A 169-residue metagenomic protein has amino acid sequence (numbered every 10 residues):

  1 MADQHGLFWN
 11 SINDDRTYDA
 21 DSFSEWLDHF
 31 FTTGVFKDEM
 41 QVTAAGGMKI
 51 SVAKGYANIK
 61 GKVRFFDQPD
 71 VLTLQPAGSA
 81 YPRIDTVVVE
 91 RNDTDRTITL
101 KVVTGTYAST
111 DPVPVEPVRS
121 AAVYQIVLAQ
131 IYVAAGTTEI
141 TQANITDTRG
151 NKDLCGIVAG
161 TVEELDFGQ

Functional and structural regions predicted by a protein language model:
M1-N58: N-terminal "first-domain core" detector
A2-N13, K49-Q169: Beta-strand-rich solenoidal segments
